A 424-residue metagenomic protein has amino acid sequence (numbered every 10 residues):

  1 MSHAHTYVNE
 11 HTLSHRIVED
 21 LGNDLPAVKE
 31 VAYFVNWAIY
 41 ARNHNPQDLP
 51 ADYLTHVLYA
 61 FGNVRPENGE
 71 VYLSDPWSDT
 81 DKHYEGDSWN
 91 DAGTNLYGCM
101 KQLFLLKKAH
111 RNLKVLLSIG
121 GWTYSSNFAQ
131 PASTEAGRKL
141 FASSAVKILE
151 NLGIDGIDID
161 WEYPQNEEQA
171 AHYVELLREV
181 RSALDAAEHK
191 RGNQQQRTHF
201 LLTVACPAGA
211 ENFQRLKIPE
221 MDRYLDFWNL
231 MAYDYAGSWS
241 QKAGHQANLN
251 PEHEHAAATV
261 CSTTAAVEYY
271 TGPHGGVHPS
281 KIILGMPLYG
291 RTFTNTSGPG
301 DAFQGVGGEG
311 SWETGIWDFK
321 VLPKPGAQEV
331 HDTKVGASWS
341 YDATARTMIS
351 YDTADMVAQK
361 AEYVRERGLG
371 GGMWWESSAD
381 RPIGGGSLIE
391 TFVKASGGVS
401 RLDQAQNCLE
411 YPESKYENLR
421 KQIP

Functional and structural regions predicted by a protein language model:
L13-L149, S387-P424: Glycan-recognition patch characteristic of GH18 chitinases/ENGases and related GlcNAc/peptidoglycan-binding proteins
I17-L21, E67-N90, I119, A236-W239 (+3 more regions): Glycan-binding loop/region signatures in secreted carbohydrate-active enzymes
V28, L54-T55, R111-V115, G153-D155 (+4 more regions): Short, well-ordered coil/turn segments that N-cap beta-strands
A32, N68-A92, E162-V321: Substrate-binding surface in catalytic domains of secreted glycosidases
V57, L117, I159, V180 (+4 more regions): Conserved, mostly hydrophobic/aromatic
G120, G156-P164: Mobile, glycine-rich extracellular loop/lid and propeptide segments that shape or gate substrate/ligand access
T134-I157, L176, F213-Y224: An active-site-proximal structural segment forming one wall of the substrate-binding cleft that immediately precedes
E168, L177, S182, A186-H189 (+2 more regions): Short acidic, glycine/proline-enriched helix-loop-strand junctions
